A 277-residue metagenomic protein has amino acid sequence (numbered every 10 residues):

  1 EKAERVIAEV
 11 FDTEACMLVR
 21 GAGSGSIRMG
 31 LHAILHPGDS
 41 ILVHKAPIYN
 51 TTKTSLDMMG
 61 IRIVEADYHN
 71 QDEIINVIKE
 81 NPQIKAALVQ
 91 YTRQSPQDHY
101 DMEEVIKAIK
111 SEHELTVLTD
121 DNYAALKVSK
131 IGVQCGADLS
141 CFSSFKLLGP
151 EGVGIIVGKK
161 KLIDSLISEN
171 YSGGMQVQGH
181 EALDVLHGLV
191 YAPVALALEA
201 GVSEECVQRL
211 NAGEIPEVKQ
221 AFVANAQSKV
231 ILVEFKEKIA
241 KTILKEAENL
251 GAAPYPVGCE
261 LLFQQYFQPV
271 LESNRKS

Functional and structural regions predicted by a protein language model:
E1-G25: Conserved N-terminal alpha-helix of the aminotransferase class I/II PLP-enzyme fold
I34-I48: Conserved PLP-anchoring active-site segment centered on the Schiff-base-forming lysine
Q71-T119: Active-site phosphate-binding strand-loop segment of PLP-dependent enzymes
H99-E112, Y123-F145: Active-site pre-lysine segment of PLP-dependent enzymes
C135-S168, V177-Q178: Active-site PLP attachment segment
S165-Y191: PLP-dependent aminotransferase class I/II
H187-N211, E217-Q227: Structural signature of PLP-dependent enzymes
N225-S277: Conserved C-terminal alpha-helix-loop-beta "cap" of PLP-dependent enzymes that closes/shapes the active-site mouth
